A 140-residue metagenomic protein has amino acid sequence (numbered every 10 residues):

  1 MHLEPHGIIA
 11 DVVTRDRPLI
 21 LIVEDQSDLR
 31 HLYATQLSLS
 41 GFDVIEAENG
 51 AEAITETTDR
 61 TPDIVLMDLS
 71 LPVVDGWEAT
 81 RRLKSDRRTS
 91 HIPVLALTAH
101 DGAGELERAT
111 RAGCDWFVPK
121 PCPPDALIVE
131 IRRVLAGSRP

Functional and structural regions predicted by a protein language model:
M1-L21, D125-P140: Non-catalytic signal-transmission and effector/linker regions of two-component phosphorelay proteins
E24: Conserved acidic carboxylate
H31-L39: Charged docking surfaces used in two-component/phosphorelay signaling
E46-I64: Acidic, metal-coordinating helix/loop segments flanking the phosphotransfer/catalytic sites of two-component signaling
P72, S90, G102: The feature encodes the CheY-like receiver
P119-K120: A Lys-centered signature of the CheY-like receiver
